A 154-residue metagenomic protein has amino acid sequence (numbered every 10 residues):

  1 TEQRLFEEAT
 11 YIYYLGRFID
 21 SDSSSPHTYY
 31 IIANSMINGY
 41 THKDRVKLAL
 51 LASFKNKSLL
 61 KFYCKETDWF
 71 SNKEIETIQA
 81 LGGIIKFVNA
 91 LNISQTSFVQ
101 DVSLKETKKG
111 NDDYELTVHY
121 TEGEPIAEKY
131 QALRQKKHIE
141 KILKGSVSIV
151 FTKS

Functional and structural regions predicted by a protein language model:
T1-L104: Divalent metal-dependent catalytic cores for phosphoryl transfer on phosphate-bearing substrates
K105-Y114: Short, ordered beta-strand-loop transition motifs
E106, V118-Y120, F151-K153: Surface-exposed beta-strand edges and flanking loops
E115-A132: A short interface-forming secondary-structure element
Q131, Q135-G145: C-terminal, non-catalytic interaction/recognition modules in large multi-subunit enzymes and RNPs
L143-S154: A short amphipathic beta-strand at an alpha->beta junction
